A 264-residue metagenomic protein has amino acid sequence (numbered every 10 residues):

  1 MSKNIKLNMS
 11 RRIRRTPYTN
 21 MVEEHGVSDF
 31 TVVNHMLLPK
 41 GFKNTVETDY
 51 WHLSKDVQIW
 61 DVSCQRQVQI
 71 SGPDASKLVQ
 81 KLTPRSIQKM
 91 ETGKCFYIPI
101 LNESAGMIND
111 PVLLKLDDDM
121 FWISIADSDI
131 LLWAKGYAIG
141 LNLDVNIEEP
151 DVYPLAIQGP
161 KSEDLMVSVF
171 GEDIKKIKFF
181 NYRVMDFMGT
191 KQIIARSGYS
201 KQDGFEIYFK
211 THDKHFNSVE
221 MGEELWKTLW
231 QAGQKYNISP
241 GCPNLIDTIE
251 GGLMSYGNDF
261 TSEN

Functional and structural regions predicted by a protein language model:
M1-G41, L113-N264: Conserved, structured C-terminal
M1-I98, G106: Acidic, proline/glycine-enriched N-terminal capping motif
T48-K55, I100-D110, I139-N142, D186-I194: Short amphipathic beta-strand starts and helix->beta connectors
P73-M107, S162-K191: Internal amphipathic helical hairpin motif
